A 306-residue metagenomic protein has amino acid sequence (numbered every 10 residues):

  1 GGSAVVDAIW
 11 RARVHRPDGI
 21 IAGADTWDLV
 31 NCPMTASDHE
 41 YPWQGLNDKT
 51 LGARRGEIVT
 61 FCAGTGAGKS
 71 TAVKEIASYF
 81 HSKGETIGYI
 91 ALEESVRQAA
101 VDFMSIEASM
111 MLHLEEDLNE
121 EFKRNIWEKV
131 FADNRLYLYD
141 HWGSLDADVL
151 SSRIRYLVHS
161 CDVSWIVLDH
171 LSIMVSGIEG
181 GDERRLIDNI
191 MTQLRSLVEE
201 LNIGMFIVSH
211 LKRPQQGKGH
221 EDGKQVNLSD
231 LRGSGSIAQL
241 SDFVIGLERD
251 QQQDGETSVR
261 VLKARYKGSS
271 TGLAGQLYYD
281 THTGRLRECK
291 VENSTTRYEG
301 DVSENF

Functional and structural regions predicted by a protein language model:
G1-H39, D133-L136, G284-F306: Replication-associated primase and helicase/ATPase modules
R13-M110, E304-F306: The Walker A/P-loop phosphate-binding site
Q44, D48, Y79-D162, S176 (+1 more regions): Cytosolic-facing regulatory segments adjacent to core modules
T60, L138, S164-V167, F206: Structural motif
L92-E94, I203, I207-H210: Conserved H-loop
H113-E116, Y139-S144, S176-I187, K218-S229: Flexible beta-alpha connector loops of hexameric P-loop NTPases
D148-I166, S196-L201, R213-F306: C-terminal regions of RecA-like/P-loop NTPase motor modules
S164-G204: Helical hairpin unit composed of two closely spaced alpha helices linked by a short loop
